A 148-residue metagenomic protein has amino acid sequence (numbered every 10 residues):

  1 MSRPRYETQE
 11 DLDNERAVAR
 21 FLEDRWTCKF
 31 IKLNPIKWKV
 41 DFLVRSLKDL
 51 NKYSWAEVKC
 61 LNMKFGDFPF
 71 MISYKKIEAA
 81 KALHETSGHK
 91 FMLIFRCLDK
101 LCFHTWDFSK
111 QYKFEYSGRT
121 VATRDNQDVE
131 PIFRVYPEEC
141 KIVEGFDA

Functional and structural regions predicted by a protein language model:
M1-I36, L101: Acidic-basic catalytic patches of nuclease active cores, encompassing PD-(D/E)XK and other metal-cofactor nuclease
R25, K48, L83-S87: Alpha-helix C-cap/termination motif
K32, W55-E57, M92-F95: A structural signal for short, well-ordered beta-strand segments and their strand-loop junctions that often border
K37-D41: Beta-rich nucleic-acid/ligand-interaction surfaces
F42-V44, L50-K64: Conserved catalytic cores of phosphodiester-cleaving nucleases, focusing on short active-site segments
L61-L83: Mg2+/Mn2+-dependent nuclease catalytic core
H84-K110: Nucleic-acid nuclease catalytic cores
C102-A148: Intrinsically disordered, low-complexity terminal regions enriched in charged/polar residues
